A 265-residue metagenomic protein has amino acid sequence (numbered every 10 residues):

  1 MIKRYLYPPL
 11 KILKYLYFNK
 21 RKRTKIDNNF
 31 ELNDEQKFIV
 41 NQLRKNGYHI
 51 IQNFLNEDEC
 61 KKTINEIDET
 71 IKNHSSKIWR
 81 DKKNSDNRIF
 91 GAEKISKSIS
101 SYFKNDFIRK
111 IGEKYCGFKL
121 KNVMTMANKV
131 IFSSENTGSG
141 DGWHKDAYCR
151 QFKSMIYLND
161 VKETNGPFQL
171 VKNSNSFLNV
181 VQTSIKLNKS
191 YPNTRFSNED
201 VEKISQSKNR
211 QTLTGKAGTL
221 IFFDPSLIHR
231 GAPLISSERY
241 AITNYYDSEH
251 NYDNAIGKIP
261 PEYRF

Functional and structural regions predicted by a protein language model:
M1-L6, L10-R21, K25-F30, T183-I185 (+2 more regions): Non-heme Fe(II)/2-oxoglutarate
K3-K45, Q52-W143, I259: Non-heme Fe(II)-dependent double-stranded beta-helix
F118-K121, H144-K145, L158-P167, N175: Active-site region of the double-stranded beta-helix
I131-F132, V171-L178, Y246-N251: Short edge-strand/loop segments of extracellular domains
N136-D141, K153-S154, T164-V171, N179-T183 (+2 more regions): A short secondary-structure junction signal
G140-A147, I228-G231: Histidine-centered catalytic micro-motifs
Y148-E163, T214-A217, F222, Y245-E249: Short, conserved beta-strand element in jelly-roll/cupin
T164-L227: Double-stranded beta-helix
